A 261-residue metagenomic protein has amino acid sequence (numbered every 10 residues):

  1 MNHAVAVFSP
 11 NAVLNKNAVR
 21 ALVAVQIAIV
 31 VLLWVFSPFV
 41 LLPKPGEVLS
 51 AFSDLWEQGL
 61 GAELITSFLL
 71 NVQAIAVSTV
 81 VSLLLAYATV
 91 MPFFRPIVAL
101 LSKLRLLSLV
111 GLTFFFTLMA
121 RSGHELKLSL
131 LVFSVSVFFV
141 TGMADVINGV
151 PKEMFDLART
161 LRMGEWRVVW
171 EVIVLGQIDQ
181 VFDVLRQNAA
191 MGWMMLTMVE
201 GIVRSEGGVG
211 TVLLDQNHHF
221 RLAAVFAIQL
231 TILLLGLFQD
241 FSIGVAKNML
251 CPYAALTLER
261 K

Functional and structural regions predicted by a protein language model:
M1-A24, F241-K261: Transmembrane alpha-helical segments of polytopic membrane transport and secretion proteins
V7-V13, V35-V77: Periplasmic/extracellular loop-to-transmembrane helix junction in inner-membrane transport proteins
A21-L22, A62-L70, L118-F139, A224-I228: Loop-to-helix entry region at the N-terminal start of transmembrane alpha-helices in multi-pass membrane transporters
G61, I65, L69-L85, T89 (+4 more regions): Hydrophobic alpha-helical transmembrane segments of multipass integral membrane proteins, especially permease/channel
L84-L118, T141-D145, G149, D156: Cytoplasmic-entry segments and transmembrane alpha-helices of multi-pass inner-membrane transporters
S129, F133, W166-V199, T231-L234 (+1 more regions): Transmembrane alpha-helices
G142-V181, G210-L213: Short cytoplasmic-facing helical segments at TM-TM junctions of multi-pass membrane proteins
V209-K247: Hydrophobic alpha-helical transmembrane segments of polytopic membrane proteins
